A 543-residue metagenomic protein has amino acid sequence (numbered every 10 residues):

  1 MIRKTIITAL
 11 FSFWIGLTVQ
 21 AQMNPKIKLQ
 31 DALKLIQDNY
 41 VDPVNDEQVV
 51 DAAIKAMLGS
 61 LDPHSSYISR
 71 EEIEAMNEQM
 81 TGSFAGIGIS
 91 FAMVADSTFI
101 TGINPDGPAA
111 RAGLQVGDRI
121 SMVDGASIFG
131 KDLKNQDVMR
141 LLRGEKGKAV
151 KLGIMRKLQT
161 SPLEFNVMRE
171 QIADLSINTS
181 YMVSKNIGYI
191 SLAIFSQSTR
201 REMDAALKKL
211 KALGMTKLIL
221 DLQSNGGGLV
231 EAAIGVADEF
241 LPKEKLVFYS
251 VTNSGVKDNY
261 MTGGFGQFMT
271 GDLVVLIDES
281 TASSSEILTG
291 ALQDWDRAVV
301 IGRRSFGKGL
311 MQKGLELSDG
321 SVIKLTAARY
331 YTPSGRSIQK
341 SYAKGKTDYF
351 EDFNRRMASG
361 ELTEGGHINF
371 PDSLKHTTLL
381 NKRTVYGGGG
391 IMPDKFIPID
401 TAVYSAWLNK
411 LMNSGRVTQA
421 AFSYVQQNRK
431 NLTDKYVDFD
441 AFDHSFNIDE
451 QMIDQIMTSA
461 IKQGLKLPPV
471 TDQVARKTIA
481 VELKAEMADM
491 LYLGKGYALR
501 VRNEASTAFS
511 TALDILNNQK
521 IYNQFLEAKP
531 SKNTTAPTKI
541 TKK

Functional and structural regions predicted by a protein language model:
M1-P25: Bacterial Sec-dependent N-terminal signal peptides
V19-P25, L29-D46, S69, F99-G102 (+3 more regions): Cleft-lining beta-strand/loop regions that shape enzyme active-site pockets
M23, Y40-T101, G147-R169, A173-T179 (+2 more regions): Extended, small/polar residue-biased N-terminal targeting/export presequences and adjacent propeptide/linker tracts
G117-R119: Structural motif
V123-D124, T326, S341, G388: Residue-level recognition of conserved beta-strand edge/terminus positions
S284, D296, R303, G307-L374: Polar, glycine-rich mid-to-C-terminal structural blocks that act as macromolecule-binding/assembly scaffolds
S337-I338, Y342-K543: Conserved functional hotspot residues or short segments at active or partner-binding sites across diverse domains
